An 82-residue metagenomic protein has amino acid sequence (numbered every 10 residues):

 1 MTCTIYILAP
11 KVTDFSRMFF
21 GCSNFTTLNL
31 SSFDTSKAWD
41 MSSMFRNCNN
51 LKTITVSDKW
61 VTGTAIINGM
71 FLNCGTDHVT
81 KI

Functional and structural regions predicted by a protein language model:
M1-I82: Negatively charged
